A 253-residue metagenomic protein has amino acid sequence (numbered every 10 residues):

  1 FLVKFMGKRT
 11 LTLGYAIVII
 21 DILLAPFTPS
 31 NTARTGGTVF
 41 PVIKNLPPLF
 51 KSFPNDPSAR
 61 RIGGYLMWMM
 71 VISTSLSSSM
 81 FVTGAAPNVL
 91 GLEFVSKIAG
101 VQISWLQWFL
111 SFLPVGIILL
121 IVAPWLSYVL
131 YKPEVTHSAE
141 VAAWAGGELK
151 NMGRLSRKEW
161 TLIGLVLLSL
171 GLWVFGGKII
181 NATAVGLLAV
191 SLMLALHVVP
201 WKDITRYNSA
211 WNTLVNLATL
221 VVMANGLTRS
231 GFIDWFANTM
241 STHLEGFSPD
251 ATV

Functional and structural regions predicted by a protein language model:
F1-P54, Y207, W211-T213, L217-V253: Membrane-embedded alpha-helical segments and adjacent helix-loop junctions characteristic of multi-pass solute
L11-I19, M67-W68, F109-L113, I163-G164 (+3 more regions): Hydrophobic alpha-helical transmembrane segments
A16, I20, S73-L76, P114-I118 (+4 more regions): Lipid-exposed faces of alpha-helical membrane segments in multi-pass integral membrane proteins
I20-S30, V71-V82, L172-G177: Transmembrane alpha-helix interface/packing and boundary motifs in multi-pass membrane proteins, characterized by
N31-T35, F50-L90, F94-G153, T161: Juxtamembrane and boundary regions of transmembrane helices in multi-pass small-molecule transporters and channels
G84, G116, I180-V190, S248-T252: Structural signature of hydrophobic alpha-helical transmembrane segments
W125-K132, L155-W160, L168-N208: Flexible hinge motifs at transmembrane-helix junctions and intramembrane kinks/re-entrant loops in multi-pass membrane
K158-L168, V222-R229: Selected transmembrane alpha-helices and immediately adjacent juxtamembrane segments of polytopic inner-membrane
